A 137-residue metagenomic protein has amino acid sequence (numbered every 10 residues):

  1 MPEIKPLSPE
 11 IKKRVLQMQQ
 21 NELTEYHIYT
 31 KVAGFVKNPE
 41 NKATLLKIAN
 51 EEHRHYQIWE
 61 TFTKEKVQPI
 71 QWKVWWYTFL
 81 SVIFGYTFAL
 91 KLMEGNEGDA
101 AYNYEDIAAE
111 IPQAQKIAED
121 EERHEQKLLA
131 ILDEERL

Functional and structural regions predicted by a protein language model:
M1-L137: Non-heme di-metal
